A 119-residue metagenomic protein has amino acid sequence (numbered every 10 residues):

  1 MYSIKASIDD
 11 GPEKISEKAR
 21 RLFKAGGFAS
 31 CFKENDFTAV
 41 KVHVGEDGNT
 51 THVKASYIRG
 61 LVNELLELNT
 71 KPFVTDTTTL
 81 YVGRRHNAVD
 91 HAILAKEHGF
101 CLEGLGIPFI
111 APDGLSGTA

Functional and structural regions predicted by a protein language model:
M1-A119: N-terminal and secondary-structure boundary signal
